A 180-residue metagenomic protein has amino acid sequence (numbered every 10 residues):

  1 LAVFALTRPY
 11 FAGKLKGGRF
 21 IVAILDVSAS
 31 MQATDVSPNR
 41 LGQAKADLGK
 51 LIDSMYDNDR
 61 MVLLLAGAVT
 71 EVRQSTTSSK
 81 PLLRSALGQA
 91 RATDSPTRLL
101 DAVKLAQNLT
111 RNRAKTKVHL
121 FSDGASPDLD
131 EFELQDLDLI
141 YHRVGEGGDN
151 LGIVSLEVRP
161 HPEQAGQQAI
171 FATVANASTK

Functional and structural regions predicted by a protein language model:
L1-K180: N-linked glycosylation sequons
